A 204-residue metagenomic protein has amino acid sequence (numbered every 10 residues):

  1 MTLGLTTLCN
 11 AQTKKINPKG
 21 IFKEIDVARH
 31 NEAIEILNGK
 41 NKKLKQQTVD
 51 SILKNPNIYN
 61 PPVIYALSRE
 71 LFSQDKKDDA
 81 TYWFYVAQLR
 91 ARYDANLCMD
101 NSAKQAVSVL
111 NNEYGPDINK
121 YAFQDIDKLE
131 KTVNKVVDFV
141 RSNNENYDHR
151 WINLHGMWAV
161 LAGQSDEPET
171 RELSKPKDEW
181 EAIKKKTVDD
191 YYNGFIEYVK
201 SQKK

Functional and structural regions predicted by a protein language model:
M1-K15: Bacterial Sec-dependent N-terminal signal peptides
L8, K54-N55, L67: A general structural-boundary detector
T13-I58, R90, D94, K104-K204: N-terminal alpha-helical interaction modules that lie
A33, S68-R69, Y85: Conserved small-residue packing positions in alpha-helical repeats and bundles
A66, C98-D100: Alpha-solenoid helical repeat scaffolds
F72-S73: Hydrophobic/aromatic side-chain positions at a characteristic register within alpha-helices of tetratricopeptide repeats
K77-Y93: TPR/TPR-like (Sel1-like) alpha-helical repeat modules
